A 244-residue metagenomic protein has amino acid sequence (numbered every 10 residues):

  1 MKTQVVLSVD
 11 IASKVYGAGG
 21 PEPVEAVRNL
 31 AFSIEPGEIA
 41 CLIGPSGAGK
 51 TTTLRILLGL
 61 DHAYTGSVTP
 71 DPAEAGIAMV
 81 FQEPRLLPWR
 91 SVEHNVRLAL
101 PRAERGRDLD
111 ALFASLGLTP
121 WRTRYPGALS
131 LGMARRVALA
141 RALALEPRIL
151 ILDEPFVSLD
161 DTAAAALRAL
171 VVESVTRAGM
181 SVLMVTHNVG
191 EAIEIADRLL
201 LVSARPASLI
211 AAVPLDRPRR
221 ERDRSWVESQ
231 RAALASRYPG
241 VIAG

Functional and structural regions predicted by a protein language model:
I43-P45: The feature captures the beta-strand-to-loop junction immediately N-terminal to the Walker
L58: Helix-to-loop junction immediately C-terminal to a conserved catalytic motif
G106-W121, L170-E173: Conserved ABC ATPase "signature" region
Y125-L129, M133: Conserved ABC ATPase signature
E146: Conserved catalytic motifs of ABC-family nucleotide-binding domains
L150-E154: Catalytic Walker B motif of ABC-type/P-loop ATPase nucleotide-binding domains
D161-A163: Helix N-cap at the start of a conserved alpha-helix in ABC-type nucleotide-binding domains
